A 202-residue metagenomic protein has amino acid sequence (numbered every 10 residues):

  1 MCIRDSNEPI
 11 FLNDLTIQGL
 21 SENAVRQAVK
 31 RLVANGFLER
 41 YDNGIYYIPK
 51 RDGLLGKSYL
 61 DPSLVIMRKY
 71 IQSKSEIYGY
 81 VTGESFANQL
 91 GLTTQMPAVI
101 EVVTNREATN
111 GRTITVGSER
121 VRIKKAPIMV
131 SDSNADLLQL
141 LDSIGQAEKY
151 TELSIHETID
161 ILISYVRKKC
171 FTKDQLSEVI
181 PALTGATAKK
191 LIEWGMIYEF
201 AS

Functional and structural regions predicted by a protein language model:
M1-S6: Conserved small/polar residues in nucleotide/adenosyl-binding loops
L12-I17: A short acidic, leucine-rich amphipathic alpha-helix
L20-R31: Short amphipathic alpha-helical interaction segments
V33-N43: A short, conserved structural fragment
D42-G44, E76-N110: Short gly/ser-rich loop at a beta-strand->alpha-helix junction or flexible surface loop bordering the NTP-binding
Y46-V65: Short, cationic-aromatic polyanion-contact patches
A87-V99, N105, V116-E119, I128-S133 (+1 more regions): Non-DNA-binding regulatory cores of transcription-related proteins, predominantly C-terminal effector-binding
A126-S202: Hydrophobic alpha-helical interaction segments
